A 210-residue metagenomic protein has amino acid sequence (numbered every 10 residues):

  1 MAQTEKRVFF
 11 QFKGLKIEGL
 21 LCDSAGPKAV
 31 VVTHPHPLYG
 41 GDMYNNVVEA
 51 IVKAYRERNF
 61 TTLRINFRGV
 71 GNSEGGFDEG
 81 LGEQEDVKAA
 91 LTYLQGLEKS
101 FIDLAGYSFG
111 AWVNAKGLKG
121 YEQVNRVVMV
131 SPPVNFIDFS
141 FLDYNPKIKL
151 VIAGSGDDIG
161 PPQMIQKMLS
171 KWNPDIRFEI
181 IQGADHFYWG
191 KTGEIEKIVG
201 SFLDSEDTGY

Functional and structural regions predicted by a protein language model:
F10-F12, K16-L97: Serine-hydrolase catalytic machinery in alpha/beta-hydrolase-like enzymes
P35-H36, M129-I137, G154: Active-site nucleophile loop of the alpha/beta-hydrolase fold
G75, A184-E196: Catalytic histidine-centered segment of alpha/beta-hydrolase-like enzymes
F101-L104, V127: Conserved alpha/beta-hydrolase fold motif
G106-N114: Gly/Ala-rich beta-loop-alpha elbow adjacent to hydrolase catalytic centers
N145-P146, L150-A153, D157: Short beta-strand/loop motif that positions the catalytic acidic residue of the alpha/beta-hydrolase fold
S155-G160, H186-F187: Acidic catalytic loop of the alpha/beta-hydrolase fold
K171-F187: Catalytic histidine neighborhood in serine/cysteine hydrolases with alpha/beta-hydrolase-type architecture
